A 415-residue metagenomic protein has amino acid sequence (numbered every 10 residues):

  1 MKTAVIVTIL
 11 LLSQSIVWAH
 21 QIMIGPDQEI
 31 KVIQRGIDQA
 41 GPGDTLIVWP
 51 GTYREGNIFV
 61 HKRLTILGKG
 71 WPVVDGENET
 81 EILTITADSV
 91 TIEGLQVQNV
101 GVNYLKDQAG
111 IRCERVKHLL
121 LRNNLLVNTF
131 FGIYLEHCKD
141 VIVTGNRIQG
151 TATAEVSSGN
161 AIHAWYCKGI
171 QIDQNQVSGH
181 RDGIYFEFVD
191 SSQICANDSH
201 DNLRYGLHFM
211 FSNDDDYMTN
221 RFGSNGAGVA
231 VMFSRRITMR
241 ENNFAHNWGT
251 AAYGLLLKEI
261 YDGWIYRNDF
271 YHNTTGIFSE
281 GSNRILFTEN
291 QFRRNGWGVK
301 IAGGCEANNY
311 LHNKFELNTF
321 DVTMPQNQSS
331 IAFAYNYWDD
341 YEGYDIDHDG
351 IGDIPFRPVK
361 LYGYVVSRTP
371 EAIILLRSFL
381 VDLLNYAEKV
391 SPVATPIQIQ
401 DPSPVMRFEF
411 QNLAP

Functional and structural regions predicted by a protein language model:
Q21-E55: Acidic Gly/Asp/Thr-rich repetitive segments characteristic of extracellular carbohydrate-active and adhesion proteins
Y53-T65, V74-L119, F131-C138, A164: Extracellular beta-strand-rich solenoid/capping regions of secreted or surface-exposed proteins that bind or remodel
T65-G68, V90-E93, H118-R122, V141-T144 (+9 more regions): All-beta strand scaffolds that present successive hydrophobic residues in beta-strands
G76-T84, Y104-C113, N128-L135, E155-Y166 (+6 more regions): Extracellular beta-strand/beta-solenoid scaffold signature
G94-C113, L120, I142-W165, Q171 (+5 more regions): Acidic/polar low-complexity surface segments
Y205-W297: Eukaryotic tandem repeat interaction scaffolds
W248-G254, Y271-H272, I285-P415: Functionally critical loop-and-helix segments that line ligand-binding/catalytic clefts of soluble enzyme domains
